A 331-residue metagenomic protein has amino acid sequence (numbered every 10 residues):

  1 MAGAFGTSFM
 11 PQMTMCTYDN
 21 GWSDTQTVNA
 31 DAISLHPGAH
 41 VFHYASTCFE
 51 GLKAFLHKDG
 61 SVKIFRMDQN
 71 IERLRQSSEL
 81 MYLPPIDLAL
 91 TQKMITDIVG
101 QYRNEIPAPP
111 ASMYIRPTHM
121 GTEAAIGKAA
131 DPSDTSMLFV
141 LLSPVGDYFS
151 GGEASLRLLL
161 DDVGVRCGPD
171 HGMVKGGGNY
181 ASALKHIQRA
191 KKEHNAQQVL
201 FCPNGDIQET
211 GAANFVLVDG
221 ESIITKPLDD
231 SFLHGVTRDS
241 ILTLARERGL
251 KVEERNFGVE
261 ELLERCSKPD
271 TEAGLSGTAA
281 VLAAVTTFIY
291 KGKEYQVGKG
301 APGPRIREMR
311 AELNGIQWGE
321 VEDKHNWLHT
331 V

Functional and structural regions predicted by a protein language model:
M1-Q101, Y114, T118-G121, A125-V331: Helix-start/capping segments and mature chain N-termini
R103-A111: Short secondary-structure junctions
